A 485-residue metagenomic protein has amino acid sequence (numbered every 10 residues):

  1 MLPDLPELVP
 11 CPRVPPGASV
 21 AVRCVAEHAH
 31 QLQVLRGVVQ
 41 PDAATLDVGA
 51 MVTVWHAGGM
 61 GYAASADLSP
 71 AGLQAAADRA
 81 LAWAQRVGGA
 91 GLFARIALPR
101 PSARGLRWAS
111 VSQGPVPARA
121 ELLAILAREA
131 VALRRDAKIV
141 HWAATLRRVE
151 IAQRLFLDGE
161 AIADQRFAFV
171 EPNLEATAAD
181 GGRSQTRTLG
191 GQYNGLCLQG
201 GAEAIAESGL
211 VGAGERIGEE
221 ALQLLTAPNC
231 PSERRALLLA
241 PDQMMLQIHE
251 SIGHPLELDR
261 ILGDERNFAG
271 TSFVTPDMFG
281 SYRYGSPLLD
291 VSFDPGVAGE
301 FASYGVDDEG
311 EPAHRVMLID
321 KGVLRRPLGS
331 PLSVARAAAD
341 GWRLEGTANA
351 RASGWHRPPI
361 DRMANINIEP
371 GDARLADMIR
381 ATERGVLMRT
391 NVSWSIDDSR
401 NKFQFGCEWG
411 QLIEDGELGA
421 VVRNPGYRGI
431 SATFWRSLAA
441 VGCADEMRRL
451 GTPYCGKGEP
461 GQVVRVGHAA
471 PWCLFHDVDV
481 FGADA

Functional and structural regions predicted by a protein language model:
M1-R315, D320-V323, D415-E417, S431 (+2 more regions): Active-site bordering "gate/hinge" segments that shape substrate access to catalytic or cofactor-binding pockets
R266-A485: Dual-mode signal for accessory low-complexity, basic/Gly-rich regions
